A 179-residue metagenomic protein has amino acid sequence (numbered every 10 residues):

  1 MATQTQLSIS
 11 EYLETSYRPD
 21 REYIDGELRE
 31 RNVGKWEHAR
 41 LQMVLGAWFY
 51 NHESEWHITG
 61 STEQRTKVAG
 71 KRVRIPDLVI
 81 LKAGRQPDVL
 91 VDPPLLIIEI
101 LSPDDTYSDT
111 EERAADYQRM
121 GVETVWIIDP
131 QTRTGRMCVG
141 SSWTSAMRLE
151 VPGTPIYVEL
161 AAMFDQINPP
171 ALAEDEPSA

Functional and structural regions predicted by a protein language model:
M1-A179: Gly/Pro/Ser/Thr-rich low-complexity, intrinsically disordered segments predominantly at protein N-termini
